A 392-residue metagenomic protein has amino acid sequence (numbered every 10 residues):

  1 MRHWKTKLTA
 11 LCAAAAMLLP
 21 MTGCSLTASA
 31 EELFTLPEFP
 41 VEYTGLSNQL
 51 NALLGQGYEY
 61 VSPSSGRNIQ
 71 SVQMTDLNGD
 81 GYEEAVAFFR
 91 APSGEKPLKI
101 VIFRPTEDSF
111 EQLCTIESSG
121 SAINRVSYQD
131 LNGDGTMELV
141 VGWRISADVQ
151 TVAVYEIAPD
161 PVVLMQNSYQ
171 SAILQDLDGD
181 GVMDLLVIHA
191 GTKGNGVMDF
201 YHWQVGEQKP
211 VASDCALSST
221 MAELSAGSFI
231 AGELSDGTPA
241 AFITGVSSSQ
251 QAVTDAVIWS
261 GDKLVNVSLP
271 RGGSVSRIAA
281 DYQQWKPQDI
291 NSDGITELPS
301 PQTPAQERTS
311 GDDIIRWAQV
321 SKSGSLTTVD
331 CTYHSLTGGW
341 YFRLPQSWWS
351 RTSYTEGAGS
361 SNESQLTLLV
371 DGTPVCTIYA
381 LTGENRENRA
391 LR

Functional and structural regions predicted by a protein language model:
R2-S29: Sec-dependent N-terminal signal peptides of Gram-positive bacterial secreted proteins and lipoproteins
C24-E356, S360-S361: Beta-propeller-forming repeat regions
F200, Q208, R386-R392: Charged interaction patches that mediate protein-protein contacts
P345-L391: Secretory pathway targeting signatures of secreted, lumenal, and periplasmic proteins
